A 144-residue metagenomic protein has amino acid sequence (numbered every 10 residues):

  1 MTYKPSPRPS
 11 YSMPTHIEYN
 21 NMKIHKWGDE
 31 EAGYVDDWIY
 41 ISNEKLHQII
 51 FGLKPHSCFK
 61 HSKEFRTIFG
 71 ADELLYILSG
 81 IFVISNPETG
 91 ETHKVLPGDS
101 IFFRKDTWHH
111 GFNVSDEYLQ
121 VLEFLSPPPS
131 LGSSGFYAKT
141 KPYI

Functional and structural regions predicted by a protein language model:
M1-G52, K139-I144: A short, N-terminal "cap"/entry segment at the start of jelly-roll beta-barrel domains of the cupin/DSBH fold
T2-P7, F112-I144: Double-stranded beta-helix
V35-D36, C58-E64: A short, acidic/glycine-rich surface segment
E44-L46, K54-F59, I81, S130-L131: Short, charged/polar surface micro-motifs in flexible loops or helix N-caps
F51, P87-T89, V114, F124: Surface loops and adjacent helix of pleckstrin homology
H61-E64, I68-P97: A short beta-strand-loop-beta hairpin characteristic of the jelly-roll/cupin
V95-V114, S126: Conserved metal-binding segment of the jelly-roll/cupin
